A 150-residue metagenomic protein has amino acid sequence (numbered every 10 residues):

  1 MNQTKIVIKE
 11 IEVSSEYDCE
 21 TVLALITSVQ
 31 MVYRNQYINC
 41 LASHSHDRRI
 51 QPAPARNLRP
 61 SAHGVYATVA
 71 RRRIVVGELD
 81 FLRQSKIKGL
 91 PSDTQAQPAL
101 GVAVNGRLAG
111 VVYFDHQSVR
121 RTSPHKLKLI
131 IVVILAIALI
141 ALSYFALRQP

Functional and structural regions predicted by a protein language model:
M1-E16: Asp-based phosphoryl-transfer active-site loop
Q3, V7, K86-K88, A146: Generic N-terminal leader/processing signal
I6-V7, M31, I131-V132: Detector for intrinsically disordered, low-structure N-terminal pre-sequences
S15-R121: P-type ATPase nucleotide-binding
L127-A136: Juxtamembrane cytosolic/matrix-side boundary and N-terminal portion of single-pass signal-anchor/stop-transfer
L142-P150: Juxtamembrane boundary at the C-terminal end of a transmembrane helix
